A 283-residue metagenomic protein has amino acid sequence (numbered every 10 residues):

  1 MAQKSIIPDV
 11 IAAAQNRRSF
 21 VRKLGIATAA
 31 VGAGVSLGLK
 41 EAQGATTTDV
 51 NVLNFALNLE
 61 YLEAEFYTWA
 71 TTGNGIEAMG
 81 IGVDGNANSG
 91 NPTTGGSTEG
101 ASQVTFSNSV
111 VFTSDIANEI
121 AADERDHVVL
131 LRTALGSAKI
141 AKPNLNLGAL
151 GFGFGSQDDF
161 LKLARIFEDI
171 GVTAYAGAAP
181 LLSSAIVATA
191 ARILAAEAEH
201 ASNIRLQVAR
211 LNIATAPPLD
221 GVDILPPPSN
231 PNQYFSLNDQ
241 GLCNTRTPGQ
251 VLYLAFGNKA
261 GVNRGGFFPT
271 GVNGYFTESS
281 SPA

Functional and structural regions predicted by a protein language model:
A2-Q15, G25-I26, S36-A283: All-alpha RGS (Regulator of G-protein Signaling) helical domain and cognate RGS-like helical scaffolds
S19: Entry/capping segment at the start of metal-dependent catalytic domains with acidic active-site entry clusters
